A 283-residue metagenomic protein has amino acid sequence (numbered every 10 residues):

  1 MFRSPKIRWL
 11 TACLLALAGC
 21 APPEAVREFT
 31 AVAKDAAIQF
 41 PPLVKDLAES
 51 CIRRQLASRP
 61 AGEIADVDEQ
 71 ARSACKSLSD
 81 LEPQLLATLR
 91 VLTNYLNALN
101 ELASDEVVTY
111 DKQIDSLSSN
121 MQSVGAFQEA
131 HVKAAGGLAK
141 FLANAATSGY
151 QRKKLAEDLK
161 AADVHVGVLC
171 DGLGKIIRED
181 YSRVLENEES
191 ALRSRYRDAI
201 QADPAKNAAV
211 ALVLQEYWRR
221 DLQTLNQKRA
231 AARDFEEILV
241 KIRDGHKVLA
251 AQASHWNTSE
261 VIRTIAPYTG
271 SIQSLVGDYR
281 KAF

Functional and structural regions predicted by a protein language model:
M1-L10: Bacterial N-terminal signal peptides that target proteins for export
A16-G19: C-terminal motif of bacterial Sec signal peptides marking the signal peptidase cleavage site
A21, A25-V32, K76-A87, L102-D105 (+12 more regions): Non-transmembrane, amphipathic alpha-helical segments
E24-A134: N-terminal Sec/ER secretory leader and immediately downstream segment of secreted/extracellular precursors
A37-F40, V44, A48, L96-L99 (+10 more regions): A structural signal for well-ordered alpha-helices, especially hydrophobic packing surfaces of coiled-coils
G125-D244: Extended amphipathic alpha-helical interaction segments
R243-F283: Hydrophilic extracytoplasmic domains
